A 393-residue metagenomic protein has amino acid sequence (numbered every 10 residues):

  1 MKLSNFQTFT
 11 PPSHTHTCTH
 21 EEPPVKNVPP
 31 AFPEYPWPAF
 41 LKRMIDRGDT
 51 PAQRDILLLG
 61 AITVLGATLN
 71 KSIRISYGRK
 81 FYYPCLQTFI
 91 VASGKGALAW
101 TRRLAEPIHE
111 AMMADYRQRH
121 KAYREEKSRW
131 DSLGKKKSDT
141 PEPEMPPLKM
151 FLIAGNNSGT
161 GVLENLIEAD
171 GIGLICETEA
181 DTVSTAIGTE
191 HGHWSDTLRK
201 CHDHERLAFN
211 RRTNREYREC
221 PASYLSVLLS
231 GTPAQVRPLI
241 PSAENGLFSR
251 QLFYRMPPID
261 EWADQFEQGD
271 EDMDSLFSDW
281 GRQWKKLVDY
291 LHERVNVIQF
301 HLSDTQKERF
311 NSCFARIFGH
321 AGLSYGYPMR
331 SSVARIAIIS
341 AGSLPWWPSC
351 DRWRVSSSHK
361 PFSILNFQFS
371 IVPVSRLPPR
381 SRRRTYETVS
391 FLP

Functional and structural regions predicted by a protein language model:
M1-F367, I371-P393: Phosphate-handling catalytic cores of nucleic-acid transaction enzymes
